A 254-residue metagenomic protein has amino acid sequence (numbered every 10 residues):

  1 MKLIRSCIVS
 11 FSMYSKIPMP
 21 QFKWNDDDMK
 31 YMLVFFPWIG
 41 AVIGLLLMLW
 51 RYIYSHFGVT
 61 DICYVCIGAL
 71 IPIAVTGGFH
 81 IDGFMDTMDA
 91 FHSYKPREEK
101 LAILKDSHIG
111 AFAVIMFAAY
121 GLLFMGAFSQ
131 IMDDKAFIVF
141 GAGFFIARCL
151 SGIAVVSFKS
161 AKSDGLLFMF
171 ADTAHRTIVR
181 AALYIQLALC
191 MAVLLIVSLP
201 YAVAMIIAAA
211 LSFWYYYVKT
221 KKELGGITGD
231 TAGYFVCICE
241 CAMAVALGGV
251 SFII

Functional and structural regions predicted by a protein language model:
M1-G77, F91, K95-P96, D106 (+1 more regions): Hydrophobic alpha-helical transmembrane segments
D82, S93, L101-A102: Glycine/small-residue-rich loop that forms an oxyanion/phosphate-binding "nest" at active or ligand-binding sites
